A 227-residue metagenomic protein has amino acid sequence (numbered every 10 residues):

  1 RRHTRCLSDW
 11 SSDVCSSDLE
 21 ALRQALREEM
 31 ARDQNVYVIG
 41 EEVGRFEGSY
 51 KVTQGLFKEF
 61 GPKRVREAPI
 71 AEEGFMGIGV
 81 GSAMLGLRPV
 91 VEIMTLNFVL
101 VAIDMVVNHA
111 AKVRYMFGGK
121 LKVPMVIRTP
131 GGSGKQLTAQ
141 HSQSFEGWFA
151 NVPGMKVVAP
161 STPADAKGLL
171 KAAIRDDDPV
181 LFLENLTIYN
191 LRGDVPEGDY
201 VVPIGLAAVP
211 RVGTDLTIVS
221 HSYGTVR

Functional and structural regions predicted by a protein language model:
R1-V14: Single conserved hydrophobic/aromatic residue that forms the stacking wall/gate of nucleotide- or nucleobase-binding
R5-C6, K156, I218: Short, flexible active-site loop motifs that bind/organize anionic cofactors or intermediates
L7-S8, F117, A208: Short secondary-structure boundary/capping segments
D9, A150, P210-R211: Short, flexible turn/loop "capping" segments at secondary-structure junctions
S12-P179, L183, T187: Thiamine diphosphate
A21-A25, K167-P179, N190-R227: Glycine-/acidic-rich phosphate or pyrophosphate-binding loops and their flanking alpha/beta elements
